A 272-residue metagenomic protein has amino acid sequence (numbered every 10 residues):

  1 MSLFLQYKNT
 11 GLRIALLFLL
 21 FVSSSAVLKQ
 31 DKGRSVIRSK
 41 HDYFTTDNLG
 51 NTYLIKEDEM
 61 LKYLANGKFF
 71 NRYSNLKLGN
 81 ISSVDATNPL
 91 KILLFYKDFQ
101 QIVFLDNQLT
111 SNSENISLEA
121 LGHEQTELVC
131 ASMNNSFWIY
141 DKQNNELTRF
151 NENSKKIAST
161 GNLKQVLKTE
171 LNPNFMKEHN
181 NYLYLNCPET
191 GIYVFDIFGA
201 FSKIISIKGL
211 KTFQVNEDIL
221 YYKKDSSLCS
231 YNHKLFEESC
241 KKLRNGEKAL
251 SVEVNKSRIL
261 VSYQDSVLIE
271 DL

Functional and structural regions predicted by a protein language model:
D31-I37, K68-S74, N112-E119, K156-L167 (+2 more regions): A short beta-strand motif characteristic of beta-propeller blades
S35-E57: Beta-strand-rich domains and repeat architectures in extracellular enzymes and scaffolds, especially beta-propellers
S39-T45, G79-V84, H123-V129, T169-F175 (+2 more regions): Repeated scaffold domains used in trafficking and secretory/extracellular systems, primarily beta-propellers
T46, L54-K56, L93-D98, I139-Q143 (+3 more regions): Conserved beta-strand positions in repeat-built beta-propeller and related beta-rich domains
L49-G50, P89-L90, N134-N135, N180-N181 (+2 more regions): Short coil/turn segments that connect the beta-strands within blades of beta-propeller domains
L61-K62, V103, T148, Y193 (+2 more regions): WD40 beta-propeller blade core
L64-K68, D106-L109, N151-S154, D196-F198 (+1 more regions): Short loop/turn segments that connect beta-strands within beta-propeller blades
S251-L272: Blade-level signature of beta-propeller repeat domains, shared across WD40, Kelch, NHL, RCC1 and BNR/Asp-box propellers
